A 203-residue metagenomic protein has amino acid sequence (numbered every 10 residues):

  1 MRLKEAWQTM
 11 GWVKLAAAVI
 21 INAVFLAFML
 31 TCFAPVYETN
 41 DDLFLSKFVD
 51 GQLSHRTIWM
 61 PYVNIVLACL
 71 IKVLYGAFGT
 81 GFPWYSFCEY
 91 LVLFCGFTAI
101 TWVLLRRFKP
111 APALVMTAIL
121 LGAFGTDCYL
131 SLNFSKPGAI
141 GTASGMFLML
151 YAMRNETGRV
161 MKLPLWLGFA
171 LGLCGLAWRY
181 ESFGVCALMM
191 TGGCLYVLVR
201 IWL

Functional and structural regions predicted by a protein language model:
M1-F28, L198-W202: Start-transfer (signal-anchor) and selected internal transmembrane alpha helices of multi-pass inner/ER membrane
L30-F48, R56-I71, G79-T80: Extracytoplasmic catalytic/substrate-binding loops of multi-pass membrane glycan-assembly enzymes
A77-F97: Loop-to-helix entry region of an early transmembrane alpha helix in multi-pass inner-membrane enzymes
L91-P110: Transmembrane-helix motifs of polytopic, lipid-linked glycan transferases
A118-S144, L173, A177: Aromatic- and kink-enriched transmembrane "portal" helix at the membrane-lumen/periplasm boundary that abuts
G145-L163, R200-I201: Membrane-interface transmembrane helices that cradle and orient dolichyl/undecaprenyl
P164-Y180: Membrane-interface alpha helices of multi-pass inner-membrane proteins
V185-L203: Perimembrane helix-loop-helix junctions
